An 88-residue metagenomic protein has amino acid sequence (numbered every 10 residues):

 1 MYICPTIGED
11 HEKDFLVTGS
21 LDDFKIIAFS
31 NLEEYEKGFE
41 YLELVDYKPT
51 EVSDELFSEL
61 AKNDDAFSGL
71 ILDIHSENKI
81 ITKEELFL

Functional and structural regions predicted by a protein language model:
M1-L88: An interfacial alpha-helical scaffold signature
